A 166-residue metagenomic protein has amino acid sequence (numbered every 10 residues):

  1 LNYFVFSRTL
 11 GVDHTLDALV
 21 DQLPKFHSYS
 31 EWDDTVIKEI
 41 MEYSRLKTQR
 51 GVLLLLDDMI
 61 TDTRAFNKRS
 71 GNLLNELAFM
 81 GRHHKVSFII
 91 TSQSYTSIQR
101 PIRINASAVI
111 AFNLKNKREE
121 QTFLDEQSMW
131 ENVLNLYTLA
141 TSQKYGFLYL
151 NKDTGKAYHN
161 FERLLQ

Functional and structural regions predicted by a protein language model:
L1-L23: Walker A/P-loop NTP-binding active-site region of P-loop NTPases, recognizing the glycine-rich GxxxxGKT/S
N2, V52, Y145-G146: A generic secondary-structure signal marking the coil-to-beta-strand transition
F4, S87-I89, L148: A structural signal for isolated positions on well-ordered beta-strands in alpha/beta enzyme cores
R8-V12, P24, S28-L134: Conserved P-loop NTPase motor cores
Q22-P24, L165-Q166: Short, flexible N-terminal segments of the mature chain
N113, S142-Q166: Conserved P-loop NTPase motor module
T138-L139: Intrinsically disordered, low-complexity acidic and serine/threonine/proline-rich regulatory regions
